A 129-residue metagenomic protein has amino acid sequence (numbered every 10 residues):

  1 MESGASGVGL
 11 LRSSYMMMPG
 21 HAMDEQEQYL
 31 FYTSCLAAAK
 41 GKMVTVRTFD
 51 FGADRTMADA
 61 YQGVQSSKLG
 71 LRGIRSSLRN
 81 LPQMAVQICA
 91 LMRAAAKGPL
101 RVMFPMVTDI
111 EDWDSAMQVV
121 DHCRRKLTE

Functional and structural regions predicted by a protein language model:
M1-E129: Conserved alpha/beta-domain cores
